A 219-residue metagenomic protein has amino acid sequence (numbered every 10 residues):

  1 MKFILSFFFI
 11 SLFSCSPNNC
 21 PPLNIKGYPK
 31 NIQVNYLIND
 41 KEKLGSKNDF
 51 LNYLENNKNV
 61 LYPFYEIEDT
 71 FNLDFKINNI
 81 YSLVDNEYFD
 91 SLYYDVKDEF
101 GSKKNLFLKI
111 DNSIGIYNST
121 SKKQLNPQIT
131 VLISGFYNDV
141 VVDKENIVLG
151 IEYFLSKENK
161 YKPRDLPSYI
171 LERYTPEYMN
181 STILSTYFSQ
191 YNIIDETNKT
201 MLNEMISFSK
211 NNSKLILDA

Functional and structural regions predicted by a protein language model:
M1-F7: Sec-dependent signal peptide recognition, specifically the positively charged N-region followed immediately by
I4, L23-K26, N39, N118-S119 (+2 more regions): Generic structural signal for short, flexible, solvent-exposed coil/loop and linker residues
F7-F8, Q128: Exposed boundary/loop context
L12-S14: C-terminal motif of bacterial Sec signal peptides marking the signal peptidase cleavage site
S16-Y88: N-terminal mature-domain "stem" immediately C-terminal to a signal peptide or N-terminal signal-anchor/transmembrane
S82-A219: Acidic/His-rich structured neighborhood in mature extracellular/periplasmic domains
